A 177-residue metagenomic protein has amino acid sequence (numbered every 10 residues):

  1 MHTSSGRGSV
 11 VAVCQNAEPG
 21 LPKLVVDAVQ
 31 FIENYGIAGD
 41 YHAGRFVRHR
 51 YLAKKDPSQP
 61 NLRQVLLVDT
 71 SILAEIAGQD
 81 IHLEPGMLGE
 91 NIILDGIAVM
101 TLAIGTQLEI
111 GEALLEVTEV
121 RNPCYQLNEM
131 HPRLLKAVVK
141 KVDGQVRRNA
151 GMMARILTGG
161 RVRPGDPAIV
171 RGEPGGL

Functional and structural regions predicted by a protein language model:
M1-L177: Metal-cofactor-dependent catalytic cores
